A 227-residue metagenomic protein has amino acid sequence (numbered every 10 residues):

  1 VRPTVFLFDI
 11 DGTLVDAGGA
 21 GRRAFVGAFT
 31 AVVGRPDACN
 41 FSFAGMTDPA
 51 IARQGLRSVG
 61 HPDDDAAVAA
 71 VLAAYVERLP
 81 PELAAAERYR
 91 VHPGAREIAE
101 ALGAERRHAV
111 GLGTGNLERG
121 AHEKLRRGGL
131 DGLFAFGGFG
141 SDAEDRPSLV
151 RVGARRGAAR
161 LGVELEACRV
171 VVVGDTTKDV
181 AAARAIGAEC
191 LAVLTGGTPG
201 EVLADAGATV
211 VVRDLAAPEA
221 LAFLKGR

Functional and structural regions predicted by a protein language model:
V1-A44, R53-S58: Active-site neighborhood of HAD-like aspartate-dependent phosphohydrolases
V1-F8, V59, D63, R169 (+1 more regions): Non-catalytic pre-domain segments flanking phosphatase-related domains
T13, F25, A95-G128, G138-E144: Substrate-recognition element of Asp-dependent hydrolases with the DxDx(T/V) motif
N40-A44, V68-A69, L130-D145: A short, structured active-site edge motif that brings together acidic residues
R57-E100: Metal-dependent phosphoesterase signature
G138, V210-L215: Short acidic-hydrophobic, aromatic-tinged amphipathic segments that line or gate anion-handling sites
P147, R151-V180: Conserved Lys-Pro-Asp/Glu-containing loop-to-beta segment of HAD-superfamily phosphomonoesterases, centered on
V172-V212: Acidic, Mg2+-coordinating phosphoryl-transfer loop and its flanking beta/alpha structural elements, shared across
